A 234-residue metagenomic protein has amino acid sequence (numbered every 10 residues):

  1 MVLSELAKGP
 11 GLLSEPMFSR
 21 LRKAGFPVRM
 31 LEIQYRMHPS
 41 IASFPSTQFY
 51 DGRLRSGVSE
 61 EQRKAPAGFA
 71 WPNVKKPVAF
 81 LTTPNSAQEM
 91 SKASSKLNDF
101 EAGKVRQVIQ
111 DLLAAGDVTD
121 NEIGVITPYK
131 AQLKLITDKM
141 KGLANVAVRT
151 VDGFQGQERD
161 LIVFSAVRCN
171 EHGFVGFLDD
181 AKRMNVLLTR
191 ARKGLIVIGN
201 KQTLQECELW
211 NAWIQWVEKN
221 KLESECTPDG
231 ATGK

Functional and structural regions predicted by a protein language model:
M1-K234: Conserved helicase motor core of SF1/SF2 NTP-dependent helicases
